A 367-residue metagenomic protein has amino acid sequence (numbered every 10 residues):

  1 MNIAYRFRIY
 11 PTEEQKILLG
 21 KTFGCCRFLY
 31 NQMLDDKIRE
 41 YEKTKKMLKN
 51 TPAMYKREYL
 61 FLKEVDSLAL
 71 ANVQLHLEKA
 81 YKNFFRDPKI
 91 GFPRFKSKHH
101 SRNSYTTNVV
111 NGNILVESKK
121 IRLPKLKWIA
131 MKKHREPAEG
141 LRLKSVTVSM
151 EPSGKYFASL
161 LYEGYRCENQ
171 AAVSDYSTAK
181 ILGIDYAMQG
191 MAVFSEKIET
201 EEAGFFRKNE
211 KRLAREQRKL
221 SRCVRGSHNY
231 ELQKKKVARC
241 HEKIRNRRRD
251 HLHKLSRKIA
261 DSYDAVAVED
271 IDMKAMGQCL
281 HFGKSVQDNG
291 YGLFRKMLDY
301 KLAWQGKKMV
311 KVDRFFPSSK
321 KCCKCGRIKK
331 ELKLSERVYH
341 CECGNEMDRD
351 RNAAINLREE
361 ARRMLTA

Functional and structural regions predicted by a protein language model:
M1-A367: Nucleic-acid substrate recognition interfaces
